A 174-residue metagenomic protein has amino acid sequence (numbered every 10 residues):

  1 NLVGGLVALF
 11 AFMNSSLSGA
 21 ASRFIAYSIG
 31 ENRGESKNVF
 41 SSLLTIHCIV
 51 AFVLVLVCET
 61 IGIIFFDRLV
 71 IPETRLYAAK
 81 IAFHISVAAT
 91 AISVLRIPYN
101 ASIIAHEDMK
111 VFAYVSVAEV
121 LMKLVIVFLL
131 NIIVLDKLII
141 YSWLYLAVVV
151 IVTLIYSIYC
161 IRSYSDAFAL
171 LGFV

Functional and structural regions predicted by a protein language model:
N1-I29, H47-C48, L54, A88-R96 (+1 more regions): Small-residue-rich midsections of specific transmembrane alpha-helices
N1-L9, K37-V39, K80, L138-W143: Interfacial/gating helices of multi-pass transporter permease domains
S41-V70, L129, L154-I155: Alpha-helical transmembrane segments of multi-pass membrane transport and lipid-handling proteins
T60, I64, E73-R96, A113 (+3 more regions): Alpha-helical transmembrane segments of multi-pass membrane proteins
L76, A105-H106, L135-D136: Helix-loop interface residues and adjacent transmembrane-helix termini in multi-pass membrane transporters, primarily
A91-V115, F128-L129, I139, C160-Y164: Membrane-interface junctions at transmembrane-helix termini in multi-pass inner-membrane proteins
Y114-K137, I151-S157: Alpha-helical transmembrane segments of multi-pass membrane transporters and transport-associated inner-membrane enzymes
L138-L144, Y156-V174: Interhelical loop/hinge segments that connect adjacent transmembrane helices in multipass membrane
